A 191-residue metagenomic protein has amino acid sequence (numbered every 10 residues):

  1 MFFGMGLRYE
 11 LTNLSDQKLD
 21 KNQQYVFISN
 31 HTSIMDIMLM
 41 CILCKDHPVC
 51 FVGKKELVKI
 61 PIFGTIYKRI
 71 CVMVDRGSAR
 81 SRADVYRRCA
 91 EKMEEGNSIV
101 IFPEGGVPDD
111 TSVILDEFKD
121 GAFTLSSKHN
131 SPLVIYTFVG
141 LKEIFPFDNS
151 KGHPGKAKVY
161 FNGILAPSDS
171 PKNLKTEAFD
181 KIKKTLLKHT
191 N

Functional and structural regions predicted by a protein language model:
M1-E10: N-terminal membrane-anchoring alpha-helices
F3-G4, D20-A79: Catalytic core of membrane glycerolipid acyltransferases/transacylases, capturing the structured, soluble-facing
L7, H47-V49, N97, S131: A structural micro-motif
L11, F27, F51, V159-F161: Generic preference for hydrophobic
L11, V72-R76, P167: Short acidic-hydrophobic, aromatic-tinged amphipathic segments that line or gate anion-handling sites
N13-D20, A90-K92: Short amphipathic alpha-helix with an adjacent loop that forms part of the alpha/beta core around
D16-D20, K59-I60, A79-R82, L165-P171: A short acidic, often aromatic-flanked loop/helix-cap motif at beta-alpha or helix-coil junctions that lines enzyme
D84-N191: Non-catalytic C-terminal accessory region of glycerolipid acyltransferases and related lyso-lipid remodeling enzymes
